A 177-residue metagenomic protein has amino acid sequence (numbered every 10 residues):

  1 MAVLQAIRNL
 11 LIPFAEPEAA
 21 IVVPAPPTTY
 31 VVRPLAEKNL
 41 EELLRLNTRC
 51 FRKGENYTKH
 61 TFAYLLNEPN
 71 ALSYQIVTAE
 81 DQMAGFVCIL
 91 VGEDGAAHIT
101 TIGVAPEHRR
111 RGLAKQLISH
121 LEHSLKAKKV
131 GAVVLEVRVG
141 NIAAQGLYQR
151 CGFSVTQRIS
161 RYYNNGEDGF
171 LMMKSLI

Functional and structural regions predicted by a protein language model:
A6-I21, A132, R138, G169-M173: Conserved catalytic core of the tyrosine transesterase superfamily
I7-P13, A25-Y30, P34-E107, I118-H120 (+3 more regions): Acetyl-CoA-dependent GNAT
L65, K126, A143, N165-G166: Short secondary-structure boundary/hinge segments and terminal tails
Q82, T101, A105-S119, K128 (+3 more regions): Conserved glycine-rich acetyl-CoA-binding loop
E93-G95, N141, Y163-D168: Short acidic/glycine-enriched loop/turn segments that link adjacent beta-strands
K115, V130, I159-S160, D168-F170 (+1 more regions): Acyl-donor (CoA/ACP) binding surface of acyl/acetyltransferases
E136, G152-F170: Conserved catalytic-core motifs of GNAT/GCN5-like acyltransferases
